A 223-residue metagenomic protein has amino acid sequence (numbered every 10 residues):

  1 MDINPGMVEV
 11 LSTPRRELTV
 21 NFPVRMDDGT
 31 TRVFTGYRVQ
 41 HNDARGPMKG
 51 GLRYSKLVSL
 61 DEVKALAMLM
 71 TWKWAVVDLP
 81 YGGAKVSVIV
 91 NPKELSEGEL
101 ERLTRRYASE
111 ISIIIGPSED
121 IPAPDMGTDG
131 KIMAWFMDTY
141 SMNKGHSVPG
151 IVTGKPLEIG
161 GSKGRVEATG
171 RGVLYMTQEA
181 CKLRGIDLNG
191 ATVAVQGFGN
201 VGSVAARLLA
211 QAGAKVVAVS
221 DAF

Functional and structural regions predicted by a protein language model:
M1-N21: Short, Gly/Pro- and small/polar-rich lid/capping loops
T19-P92: Glycine-rich, N-terminal phosphate-binding loop and its surrounding beta-alpha-beta segment
S55, W74-N189: Glycine/serine-rich phosphate-binding loop and adjoining beta1-alpha1 elements at the start of nucleotide-handling
V193-V195: Hydrophobic Val/Ile/Leu positions in short beta-strands of Rossmann-like dinucleotide-binding domains
G197-G199: Glycine-rich Rossmann-fold phosphate-binding loop(s) that bind the pyrophosphate of adenine dinucleotide cofactors
G202-S203: N-terminal Rossmann-fold NAD(P) dinucleotide-binding loop
L209: Aromatic pocket-lining residues of Rossmann-like dinucleotide-binding sites
A212-F223: NAD(P)-binding Rossmann-fold cofactor-contacting core
